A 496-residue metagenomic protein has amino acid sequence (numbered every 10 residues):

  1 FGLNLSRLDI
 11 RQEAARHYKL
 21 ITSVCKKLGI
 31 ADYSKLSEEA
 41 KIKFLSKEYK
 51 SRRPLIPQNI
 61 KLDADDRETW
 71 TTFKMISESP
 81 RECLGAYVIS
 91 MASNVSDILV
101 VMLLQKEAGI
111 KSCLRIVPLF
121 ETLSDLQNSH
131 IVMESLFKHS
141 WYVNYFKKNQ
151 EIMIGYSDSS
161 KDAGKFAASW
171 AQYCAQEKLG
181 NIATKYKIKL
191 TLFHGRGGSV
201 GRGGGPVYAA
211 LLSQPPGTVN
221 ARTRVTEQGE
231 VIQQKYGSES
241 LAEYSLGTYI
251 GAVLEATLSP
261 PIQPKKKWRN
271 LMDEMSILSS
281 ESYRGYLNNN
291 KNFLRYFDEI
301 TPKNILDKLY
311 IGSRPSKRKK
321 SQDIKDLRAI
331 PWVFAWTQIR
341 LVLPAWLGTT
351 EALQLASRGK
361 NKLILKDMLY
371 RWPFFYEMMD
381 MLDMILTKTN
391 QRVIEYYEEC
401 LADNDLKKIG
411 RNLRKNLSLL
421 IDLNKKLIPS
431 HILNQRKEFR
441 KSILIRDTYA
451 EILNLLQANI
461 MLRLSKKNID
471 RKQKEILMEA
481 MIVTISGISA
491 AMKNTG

Functional and structural regions predicted by a protein language model:
F1-R11, S23-D32: Extended, highly charged clamp/arch subdomains and adjacent linkers that form or line substrate-binding channels
G2, P118, G198: Conserved, mostly hydrophobic/aromatic
L8, G85-I89, S112-F120, Q150-I154 (+1 more regions): Hydrophobic faces of well-ordered beta-strands that scaffold small-molecule active sites in alpha/beta enzyme cores
D9-R11, R16-Y18, I30-Q58, D65-F73 (+6 more regions): Acidic, glycine-enriched catalytic cores built around paired aspartates
V24-E38, I110-R115, S140-F146, L211-G229: Acidic, His- and aromatic-enriched active-site or binding-groove loops in soluble protein domains that engage sugars
L62-P80, N94-I110, V132-I152, Q172-Y186 (+3 more regions): Structured alpha-helical segments in the cores of large, soluble enzyme domains
L119-L126, G155-D162: Conserved radical SAM core fold
N128-E134, R202-A210: Catalytic cores of alpha/beta
